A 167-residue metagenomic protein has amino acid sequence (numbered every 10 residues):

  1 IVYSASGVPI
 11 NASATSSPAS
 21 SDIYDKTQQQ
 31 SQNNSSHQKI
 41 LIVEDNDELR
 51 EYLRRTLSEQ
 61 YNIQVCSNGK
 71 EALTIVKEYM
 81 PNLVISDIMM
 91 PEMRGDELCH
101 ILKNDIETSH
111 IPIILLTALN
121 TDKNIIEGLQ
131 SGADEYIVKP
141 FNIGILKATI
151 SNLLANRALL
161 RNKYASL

Functional and structural regions predicted by a protein language model:
E44: Conserved acidic carboxylate
Y61-S67, I75: Short hydrophobic/Thr-rich beta-strand motif most characteristic of the beta2 strand and flanking loop of CheY-like
Y79-I85: Active-site beta3 strand of CheY-like receiver
M90: Receiver (REC) domain active-site loop signature in two-component systems and cognate sites in sensor histidine kinases
F141-I150, L154, N162: C-terminal output helix
